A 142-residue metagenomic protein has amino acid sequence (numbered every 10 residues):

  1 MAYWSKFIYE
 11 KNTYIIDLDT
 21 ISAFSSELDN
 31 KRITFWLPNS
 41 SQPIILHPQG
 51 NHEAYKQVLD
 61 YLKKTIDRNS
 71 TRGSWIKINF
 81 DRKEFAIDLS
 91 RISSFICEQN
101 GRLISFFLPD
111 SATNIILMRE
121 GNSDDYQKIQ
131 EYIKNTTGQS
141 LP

Functional and structural regions predicted by a protein language model:
M1-P142: Eukaryotic intrinsically disordered, low-complexity regulatory linkers and tails enriched in Ser/Thr/Pro
